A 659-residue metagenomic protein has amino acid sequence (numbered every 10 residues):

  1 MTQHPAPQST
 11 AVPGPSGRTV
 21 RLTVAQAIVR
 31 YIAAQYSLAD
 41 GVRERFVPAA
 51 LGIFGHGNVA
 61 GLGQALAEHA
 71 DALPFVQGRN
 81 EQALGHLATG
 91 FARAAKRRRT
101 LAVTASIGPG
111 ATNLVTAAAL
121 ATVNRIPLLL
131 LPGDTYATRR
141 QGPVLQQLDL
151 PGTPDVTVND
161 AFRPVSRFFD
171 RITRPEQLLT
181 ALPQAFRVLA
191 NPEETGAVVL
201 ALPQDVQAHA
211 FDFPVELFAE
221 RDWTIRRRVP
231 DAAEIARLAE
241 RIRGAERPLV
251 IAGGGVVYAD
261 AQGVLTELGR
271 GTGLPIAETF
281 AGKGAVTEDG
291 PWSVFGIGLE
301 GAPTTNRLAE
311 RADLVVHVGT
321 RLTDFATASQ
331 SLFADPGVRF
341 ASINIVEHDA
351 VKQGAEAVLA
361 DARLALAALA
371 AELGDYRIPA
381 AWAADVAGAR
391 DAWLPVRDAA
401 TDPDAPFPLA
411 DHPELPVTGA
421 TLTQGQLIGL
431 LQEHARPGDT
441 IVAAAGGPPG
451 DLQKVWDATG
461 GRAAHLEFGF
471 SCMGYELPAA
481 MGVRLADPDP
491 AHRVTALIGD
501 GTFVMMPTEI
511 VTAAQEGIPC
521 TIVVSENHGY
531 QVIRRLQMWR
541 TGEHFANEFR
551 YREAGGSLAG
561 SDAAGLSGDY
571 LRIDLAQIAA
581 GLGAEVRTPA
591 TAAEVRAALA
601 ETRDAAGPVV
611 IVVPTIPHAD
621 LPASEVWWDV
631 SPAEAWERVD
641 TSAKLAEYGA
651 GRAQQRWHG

Functional and structural regions predicted by a protein language model:
T2-Q3, P7-Q8, S16, E176 (+7 more regions): Phosphate/pyrophosphate-binding active-site segments
T2-W382, H434-P437, T521-I522, G542-E543 (+1 more regions): N-terminal alpha/beta PP-like core and its mobile active-site loop of ThDP/TPP-dependent enzymes
S37-F46, L332, L415, Y551-E553 (+2 more regions): Low-complexity, polar-biased intrinsically disordered regions enriched in Pro/Ser/Thr/Gly
P48-L62, L66, R390-D489: Active-site diphosphate/adenylate-binding microenvironment
Q141-T153, A350, L366-A367, D451-L452 (+1 more regions): Thiamine diphosphate
A252-G254, V318, A445, I498-G501: Glycine-rich beta-strand-to-loop/alpha-helix junction loops that act as flexible
G269, L308-A309, Q424, M506 (+1 more regions): Active-site-proximal structural scaffolding
